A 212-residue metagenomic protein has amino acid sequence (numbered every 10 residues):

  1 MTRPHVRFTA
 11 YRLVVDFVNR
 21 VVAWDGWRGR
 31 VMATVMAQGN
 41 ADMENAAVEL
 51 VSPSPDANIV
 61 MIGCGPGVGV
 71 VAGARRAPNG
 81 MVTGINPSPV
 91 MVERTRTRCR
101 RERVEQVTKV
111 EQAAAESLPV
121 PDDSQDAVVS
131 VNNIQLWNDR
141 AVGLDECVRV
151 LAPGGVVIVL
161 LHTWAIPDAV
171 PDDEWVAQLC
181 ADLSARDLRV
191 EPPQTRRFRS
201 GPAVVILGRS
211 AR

Functional and structural regions predicted by a protein language model:
A37-A57, A72: Conserved alpha-helix/loop element of class I SAM-dependent methyltransferases that forms part of the SAM/SAH-binding
D56, N79, L151-V157: Short glycine-dipeptide loop
N58-S117: Class I SAM-dependent methyltransferase SAM/SAH-binding core
E116-V128: A short acidic, Gly/Pro-enriched loop at the edge of an enzyme's catalytic core that lines a small-molecule cofactor
A127-R140: A short SAM/SAH-binding and catalytic strip from SAM-dependent methyltransferases
A141-P153: A short glycine-rich, Lys/Arg-flanked "PGG" loop and its adjoining helix->strand segment in the class I
V156-D182, G201: Conserved class I S-adenosyl-L-methionine
R186, R197-R212: Core SAM-dependent methyltransferase catalytic element
